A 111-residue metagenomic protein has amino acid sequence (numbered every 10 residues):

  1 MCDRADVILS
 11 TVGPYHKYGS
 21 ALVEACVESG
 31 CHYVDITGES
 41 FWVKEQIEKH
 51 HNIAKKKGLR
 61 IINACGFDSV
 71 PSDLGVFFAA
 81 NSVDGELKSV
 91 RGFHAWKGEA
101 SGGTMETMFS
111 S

Functional and structural regions predicted by a protein language model:
M1-L22: Conserved Rossmann-fold cofactor-binding substructure of NAD(P)-dependent oxidoreductases
R4-D6, G58, D84: Residue-level detector of structured alpha->beta connecting loops
I8, V27, H51-A54, A80-S82 (+1 more regions): Short, hinge-like loop/turn segments at secondary-structure boundaries
G13, G38-E39, G66: Short, ordered loop/turn segments at secondary-structure junctions
K17-G19, V43-E45, D68-L74: Short glycine/serine/threonine-rich phosphate/pyrophosphate-binding segments that cradle anionic phosphate groups
G19, E24, E28, T37-R60: Rossmann-fold NAD(P)-binding glycine/threonine-rich loop
I62-D68, S72-S111: Conserved anion/nucleotide-ligand pocket segment
